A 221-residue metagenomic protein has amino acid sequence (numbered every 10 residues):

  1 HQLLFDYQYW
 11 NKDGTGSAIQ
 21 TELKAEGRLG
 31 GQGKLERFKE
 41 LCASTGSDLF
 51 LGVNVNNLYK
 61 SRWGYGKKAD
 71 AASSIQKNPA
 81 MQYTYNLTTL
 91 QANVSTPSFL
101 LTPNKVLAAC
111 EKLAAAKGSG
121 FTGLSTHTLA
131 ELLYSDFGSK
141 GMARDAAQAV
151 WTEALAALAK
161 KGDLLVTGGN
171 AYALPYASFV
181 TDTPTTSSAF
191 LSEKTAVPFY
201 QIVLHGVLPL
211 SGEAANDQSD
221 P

Functional and structural regions predicted by a protein language model:
Q2-D220: Aromatic- and carboxylate-enriched substrate-binding clefts and catalytic-loop regions of carbohydrate-active enzymes
